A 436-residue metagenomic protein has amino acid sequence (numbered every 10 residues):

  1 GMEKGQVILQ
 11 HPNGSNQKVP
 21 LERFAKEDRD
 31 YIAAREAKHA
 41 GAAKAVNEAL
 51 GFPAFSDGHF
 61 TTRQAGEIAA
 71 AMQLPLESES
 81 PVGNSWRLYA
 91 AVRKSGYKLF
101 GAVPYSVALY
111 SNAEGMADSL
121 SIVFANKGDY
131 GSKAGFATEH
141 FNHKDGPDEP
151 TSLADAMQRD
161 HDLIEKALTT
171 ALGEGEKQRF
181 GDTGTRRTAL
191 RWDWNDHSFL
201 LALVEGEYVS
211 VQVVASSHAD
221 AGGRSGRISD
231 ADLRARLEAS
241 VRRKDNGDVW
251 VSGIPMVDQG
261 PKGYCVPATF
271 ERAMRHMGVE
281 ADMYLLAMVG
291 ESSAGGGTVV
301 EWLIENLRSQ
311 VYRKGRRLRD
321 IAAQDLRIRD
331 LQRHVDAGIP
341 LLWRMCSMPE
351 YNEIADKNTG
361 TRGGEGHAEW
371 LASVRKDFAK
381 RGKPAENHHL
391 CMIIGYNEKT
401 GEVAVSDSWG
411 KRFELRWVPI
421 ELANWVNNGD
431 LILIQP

Functional and structural regions predicted by a protein language model:
G1-S56: Compositionally biased alpha-helical segments
M2-G5, N16, P104, G115-A117 (+4 more regions): Extracytoplasmic
R35, A167-G175, E271-E280, N306-R313 (+2 more regions): Structured segments of extracytoplasmic/periplasmic soluble domains in secreted or envelope-associated proteins
A42-F52, G58, A70-A156, D160-D162 (+1 more regions): Amphipathic N-proximal alpha-helical interface segments
V46-T61, A65-I68, E77-E79, R186-N195 (+2 more regions): Active-site-adjacent structural segments surrounding the nucleophilic cysteine of cysteine proteases and isopeptidases
S210-V249, R362, A368-L390, I394-P436: Noncatalytic regulatory segments and standalone regulatory/sensor domains
Y264-V266, L341-R344, M392, A404-S406: Structural recognition of the beta-strand scaffold that forms the well-ordered cores of secreted hydrolase catalytic
G297-E398: Predominantly the structural core of cysteine protease catalytic domains
